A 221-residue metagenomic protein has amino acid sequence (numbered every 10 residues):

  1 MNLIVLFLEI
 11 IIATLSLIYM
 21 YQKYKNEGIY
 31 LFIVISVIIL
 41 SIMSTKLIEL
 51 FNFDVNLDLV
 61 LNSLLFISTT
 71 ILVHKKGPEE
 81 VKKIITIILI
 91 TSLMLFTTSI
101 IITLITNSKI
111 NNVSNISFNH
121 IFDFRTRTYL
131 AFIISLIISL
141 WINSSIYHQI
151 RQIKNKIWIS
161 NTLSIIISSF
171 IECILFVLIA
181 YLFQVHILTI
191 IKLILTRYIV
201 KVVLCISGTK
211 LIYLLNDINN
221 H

Functional and structural regions predicted by a protein language model:
M1-L72, E79: Hydrophobic transmembrane alpha-helices
M1-N2, L17, I153-H221: Alpha-helical transmembrane segments and their cytosolic interface
E9-L17, V37-S44, L65, T91-S99 (+8 more regions): Alpha-helical transmembrane segments of multipass membrane proteins
F53-D58, I116, L188-T196: Non-cytosolic membrane-interface motifs at loop->transmembrane helix junctions
E79-I87, W158-T162: Membrane-interface alpha-helices at helix entry/exit sites of multi-pass transporters
T86-N111: Transmembrane alpha-helix/helix-exit interface in multi-pass inner-membrane proteins
I102-T126: Membrane-interface interhelical connector segments
D123-I138: A loop-to-helix transmembrane entry motif
